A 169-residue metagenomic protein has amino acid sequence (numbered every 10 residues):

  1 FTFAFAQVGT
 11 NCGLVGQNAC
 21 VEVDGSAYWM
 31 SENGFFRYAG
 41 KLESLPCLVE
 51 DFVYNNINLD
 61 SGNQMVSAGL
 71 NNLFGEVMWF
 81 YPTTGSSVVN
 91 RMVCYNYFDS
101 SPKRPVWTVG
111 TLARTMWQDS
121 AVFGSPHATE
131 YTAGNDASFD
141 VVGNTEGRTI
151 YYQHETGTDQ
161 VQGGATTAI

Functional and structural regions predicted by a protein language model:
A4-G9: A short beta-strand motif characteristic of beta-propeller blades
N11-S26, E32-I169: Beta-sheet repeat architectures centered on beta-propellers
